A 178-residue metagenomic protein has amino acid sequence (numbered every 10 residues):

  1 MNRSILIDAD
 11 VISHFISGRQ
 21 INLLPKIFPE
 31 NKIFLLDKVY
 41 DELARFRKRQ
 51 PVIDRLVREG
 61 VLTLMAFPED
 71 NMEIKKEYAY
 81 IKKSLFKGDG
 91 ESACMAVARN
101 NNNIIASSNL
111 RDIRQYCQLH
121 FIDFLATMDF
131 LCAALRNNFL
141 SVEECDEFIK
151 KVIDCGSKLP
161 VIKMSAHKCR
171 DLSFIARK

Functional and structural regions predicted by a protein language model:
N2-V97, N101-N103, R114, E147 (+1 more regions): Active-site-proximal, substrate-binding regions of enzyme catalytic domains and RNA-binding/basic surfaces
I105-S108: Acidic beta-strand-to-loop metal/phosphate-binding motif
R111-K178: Acidic, PIN/NYN-like endoribonuclease modules and their adjacent C-terminal/linker elements
